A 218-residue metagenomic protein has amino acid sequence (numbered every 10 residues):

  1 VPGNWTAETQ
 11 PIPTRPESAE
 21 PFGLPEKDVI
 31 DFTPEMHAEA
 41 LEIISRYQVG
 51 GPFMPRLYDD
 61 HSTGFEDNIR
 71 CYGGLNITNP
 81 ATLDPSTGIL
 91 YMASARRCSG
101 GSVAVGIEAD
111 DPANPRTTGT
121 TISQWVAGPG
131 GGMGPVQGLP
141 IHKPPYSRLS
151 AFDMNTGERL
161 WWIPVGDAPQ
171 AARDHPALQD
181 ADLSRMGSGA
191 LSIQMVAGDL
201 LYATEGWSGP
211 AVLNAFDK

Functional and structural regions predicted by a protein language model:
V1-K218: Beta-sheet-rich non-transmembrane sensory/scaffold domains
